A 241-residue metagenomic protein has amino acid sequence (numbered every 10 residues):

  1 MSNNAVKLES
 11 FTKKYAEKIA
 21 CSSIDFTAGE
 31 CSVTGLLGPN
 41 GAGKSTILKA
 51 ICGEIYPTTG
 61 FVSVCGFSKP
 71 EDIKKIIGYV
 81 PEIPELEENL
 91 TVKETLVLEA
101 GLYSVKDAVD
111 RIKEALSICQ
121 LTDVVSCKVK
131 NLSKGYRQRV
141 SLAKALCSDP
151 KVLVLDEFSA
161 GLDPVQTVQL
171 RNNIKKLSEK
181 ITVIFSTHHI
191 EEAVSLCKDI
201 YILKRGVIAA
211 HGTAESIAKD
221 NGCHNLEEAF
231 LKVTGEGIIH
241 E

Functional and structural regions predicted by a protein language model:
T59-K75: Conserved ABC transporter NBD signature motif
V97, G101-V124: Conserved ABC ATPase "signature" region
L153-E157: Catalytic Walker B motif of ABC-type/P-loop ATPase nucleotide-binding domains
T167-E179: Helical segment within the ABC ATPase nucleotide-binding domain
H211-G212: ABC ATPase "signature
